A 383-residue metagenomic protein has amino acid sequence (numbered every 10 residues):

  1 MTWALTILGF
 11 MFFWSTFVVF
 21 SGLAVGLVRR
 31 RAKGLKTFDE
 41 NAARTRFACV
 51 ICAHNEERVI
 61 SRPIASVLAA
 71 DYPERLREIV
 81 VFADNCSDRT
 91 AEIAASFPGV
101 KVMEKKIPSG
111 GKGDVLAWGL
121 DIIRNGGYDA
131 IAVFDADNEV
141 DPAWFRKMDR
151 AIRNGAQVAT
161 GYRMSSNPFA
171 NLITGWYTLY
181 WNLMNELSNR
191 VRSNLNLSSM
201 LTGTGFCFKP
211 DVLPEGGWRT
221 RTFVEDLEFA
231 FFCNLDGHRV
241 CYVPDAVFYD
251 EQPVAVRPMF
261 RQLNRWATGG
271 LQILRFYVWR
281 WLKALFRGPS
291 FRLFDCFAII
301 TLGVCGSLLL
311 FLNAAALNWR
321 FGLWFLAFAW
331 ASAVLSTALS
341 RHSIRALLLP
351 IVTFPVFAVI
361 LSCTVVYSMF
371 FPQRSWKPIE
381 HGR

Functional and structural regions predicted by a protein language model:
M1-A65: N-proximal low-complexity "stem/linker" segments adjacent to membrane-targeting elements
V25-A32, D39-N41, D295-S375: Membrane-embedded multi-pass helical conduit in multi-pass membrane proteins, especially envelope-biosynthetic
T45-A48, E78, E228: Cell-envelope/extracellular polymer assembly enzymes that use nucleotide-activated donors
S61, D88-S96, A143: Acidic helix N-cap motif at the loop->helix transition within catalytic regions of sugar-transfer enzymes
A65-L76: Short, acidic, metal-binding catalytic loop of nucleotide-sugar glycosyltransferases
A83-A91, K106-S109, E139: A conserved acidic beta->alpha catalytic loop
E104, S109-Y128, P142-T222, N264-A267 (+2 more regions): Long helical/loop segments within the catalytic core of UDP-sugar-dependent glycosyltransferases, especially the large
G127-E139: Short beta-strand-to-loop acidic/aromatic patch adjacent to the donor-nucleotide binding site
